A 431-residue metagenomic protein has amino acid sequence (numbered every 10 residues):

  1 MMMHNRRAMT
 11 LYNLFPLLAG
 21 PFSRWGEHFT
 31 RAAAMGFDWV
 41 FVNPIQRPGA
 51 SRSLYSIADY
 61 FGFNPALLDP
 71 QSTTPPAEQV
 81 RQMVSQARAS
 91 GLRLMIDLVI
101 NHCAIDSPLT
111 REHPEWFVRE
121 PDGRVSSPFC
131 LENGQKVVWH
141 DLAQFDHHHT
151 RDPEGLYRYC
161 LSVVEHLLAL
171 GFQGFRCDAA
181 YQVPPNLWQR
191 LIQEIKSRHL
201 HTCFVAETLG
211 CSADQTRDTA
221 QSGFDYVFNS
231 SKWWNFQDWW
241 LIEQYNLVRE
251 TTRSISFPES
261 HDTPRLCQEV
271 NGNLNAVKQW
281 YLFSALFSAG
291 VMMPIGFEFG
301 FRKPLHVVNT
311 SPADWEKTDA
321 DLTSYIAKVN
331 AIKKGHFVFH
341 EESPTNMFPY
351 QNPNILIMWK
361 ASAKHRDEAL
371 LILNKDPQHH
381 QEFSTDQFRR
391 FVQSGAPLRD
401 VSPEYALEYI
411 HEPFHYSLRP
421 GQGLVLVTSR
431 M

Functional and structural regions predicted by a protein language model:
M2-R151, G155-S162, H166-A169, R176 (+6 more regions): Acidic/aromatic-lined carbohydrate-recognition and catalytic surfaces of CAZymes acting on diverse glycans
F37, A169-F172, F224, A289-G290: A structural motif
S230-E259: Glycoside hydrolase catalytic-domain groove-lining segments
T252-A320: Aromatic/acidic polysaccharide-binding cleft in carbohydrate-active enzymes
F301-M347: Aromatic- and carboxylate-lined catalytic core of secreted/periplasmic carbohydrate-active enzymes
F348-F391: Carbohydrate-binding surface patches
Q387-Y405: Solvent-exposed beta-hairpin/edge-strand motifs
Y409-M431: C-terminal beta-strand-rich structural cap/linker in extracellular carbohydrate-active enzymes
